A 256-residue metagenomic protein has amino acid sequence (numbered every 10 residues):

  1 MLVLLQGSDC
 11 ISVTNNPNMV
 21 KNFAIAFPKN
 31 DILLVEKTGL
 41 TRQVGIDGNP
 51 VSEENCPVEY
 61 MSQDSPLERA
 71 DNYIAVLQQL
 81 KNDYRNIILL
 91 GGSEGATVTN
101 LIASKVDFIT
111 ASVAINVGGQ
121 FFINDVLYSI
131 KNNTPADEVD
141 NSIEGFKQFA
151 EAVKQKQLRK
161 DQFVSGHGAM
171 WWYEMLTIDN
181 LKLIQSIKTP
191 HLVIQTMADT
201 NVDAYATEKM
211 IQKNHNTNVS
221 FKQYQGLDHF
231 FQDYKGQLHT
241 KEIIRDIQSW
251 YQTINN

Functional and structural regions predicted by a protein language model:
M1-G7: Short beta-strand element of the alpha/beta-hydrolase
S8-F27, T41, N201: Short substrate-entry loop that stabilizes the transition state in hydrolases
N16-N18, T189, V202-K213: Short alpha-helix in the alpha/beta-hydrolase fold that links the catalytic acid
A24-E54: Conserved alpha/beta-hydrolase
P50-K81: Alpha/beta-hydrolase active-site loop
I115-I184: Accessory cap/linker subdomain of secreted extracellular hydrolases
I187, V193-Q195, D199: Short beta-strand/loop motif that positions the catalytic acidic residue of the alpha/beta-hydrolase fold
L227-N256: Catalytic active-site module of serine/aspartate enzymes centered on a nucleophile-bearing elbow/loop
